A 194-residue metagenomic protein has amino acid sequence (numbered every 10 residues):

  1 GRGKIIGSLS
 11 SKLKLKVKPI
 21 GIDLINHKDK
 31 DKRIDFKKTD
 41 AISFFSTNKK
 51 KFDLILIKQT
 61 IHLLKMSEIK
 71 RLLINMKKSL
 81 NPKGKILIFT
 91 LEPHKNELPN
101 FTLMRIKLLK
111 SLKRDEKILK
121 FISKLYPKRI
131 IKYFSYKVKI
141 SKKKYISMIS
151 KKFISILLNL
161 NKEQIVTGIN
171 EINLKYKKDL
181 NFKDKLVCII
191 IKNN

Functional and structural regions predicted by a protein language model:
G1-T47: Class I SAM-dependent methyltransferase SAM/SAH-binding core
K51-D53: Local beta-strand N-terminus motif with an aromatic residue
L56: A conserved beta-strand element that flanks and buttresses the S-adenosyl-L-methionine
Q59-L63: Short catalytic micro-motifs in class I SAM-dependent methyltransferases
K70-K85: A short glycine-rich, Lys/Arg-flanked "PGG" loop and its adjoining helix->strand segment in the class I
K85-D115: Conserved class I S-adenosyl-L-methionine
S111-I130, K139, K143: Short alpha-helix
R129-N194: Conserved Class I S-adenosyl-L-methionine
